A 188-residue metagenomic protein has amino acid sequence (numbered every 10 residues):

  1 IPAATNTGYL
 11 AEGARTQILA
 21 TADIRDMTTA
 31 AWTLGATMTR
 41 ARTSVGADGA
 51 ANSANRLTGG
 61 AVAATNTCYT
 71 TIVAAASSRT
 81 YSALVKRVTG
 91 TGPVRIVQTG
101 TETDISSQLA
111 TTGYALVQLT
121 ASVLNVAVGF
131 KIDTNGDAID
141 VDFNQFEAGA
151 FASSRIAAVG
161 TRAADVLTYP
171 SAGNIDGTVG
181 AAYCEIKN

Functional and structural regions predicted by a protein language model:
I1-N188: Extracellular and organelle-lumenal recognition/adhesion modules and their flexible linkers in secreted
